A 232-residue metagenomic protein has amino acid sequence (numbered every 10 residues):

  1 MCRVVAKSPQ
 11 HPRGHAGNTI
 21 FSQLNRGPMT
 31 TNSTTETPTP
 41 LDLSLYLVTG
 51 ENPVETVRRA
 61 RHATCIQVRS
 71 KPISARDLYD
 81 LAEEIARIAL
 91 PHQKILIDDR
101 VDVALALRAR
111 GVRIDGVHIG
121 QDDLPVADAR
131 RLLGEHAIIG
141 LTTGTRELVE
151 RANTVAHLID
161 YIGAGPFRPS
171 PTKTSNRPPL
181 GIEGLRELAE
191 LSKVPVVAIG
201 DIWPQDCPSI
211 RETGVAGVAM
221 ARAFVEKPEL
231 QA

Functional and structural regions predicted by a protein language model:
K7-S8, N18: Polybasic, lysine-rich low-complexity intrinsically disordered segments
S8-H11, L24: Cationic, low-complexity basic patches in intrinsically disordered or flexible, solvent-exposed regions
N18-D123, R131-D160, R177, E183 (+4 more regions): Conserved N-terminal beta1-alpha1 strand-loop-helix module at the mouth
D160-R168: Non-cysteine beta-strand/loop elements that form the S-adenosyl-L-methionine
T172-T174: Glycine/threonine-rich flexible loop motifs
